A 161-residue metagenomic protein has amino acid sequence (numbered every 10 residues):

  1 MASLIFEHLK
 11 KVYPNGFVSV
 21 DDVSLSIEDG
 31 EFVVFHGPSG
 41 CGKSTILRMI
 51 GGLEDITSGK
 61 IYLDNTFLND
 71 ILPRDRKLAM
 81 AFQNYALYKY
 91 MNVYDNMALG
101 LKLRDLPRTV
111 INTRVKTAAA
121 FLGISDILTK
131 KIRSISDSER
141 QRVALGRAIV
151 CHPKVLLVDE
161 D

Functional and structural regions predicted by a protein language model:
H36-P38: The feature captures the beta-strand-to-loop junction immediately N-terminal to the Walker
G51: Helix-to-loop junction immediately C-terminal to a conserved catalytic motif
F67-N69, K102, T109-I127: Conserved ABC ATPase "signature" region
M91-A98: Short coil-to-helix segment of the ABC ATPase nucleotide-binding domain corresponding to the Q-loop/switch region
K131-I135, E139: Conserved ABC ATPase signature
L145: Hydrophobic anchor residue at the start of the ABC signature
H152: Conserved catalytic motifs of ABC-family nucleotide-binding domains
